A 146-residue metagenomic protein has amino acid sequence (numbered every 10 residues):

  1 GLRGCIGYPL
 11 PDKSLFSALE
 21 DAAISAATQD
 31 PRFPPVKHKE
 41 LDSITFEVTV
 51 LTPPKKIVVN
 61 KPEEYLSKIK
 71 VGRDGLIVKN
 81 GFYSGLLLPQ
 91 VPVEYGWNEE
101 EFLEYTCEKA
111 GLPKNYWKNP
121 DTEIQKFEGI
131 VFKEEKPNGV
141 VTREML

Functional and structural regions predicted by a protein language model:
G1-L146: Basic nucleic-acid-binding interfaces
